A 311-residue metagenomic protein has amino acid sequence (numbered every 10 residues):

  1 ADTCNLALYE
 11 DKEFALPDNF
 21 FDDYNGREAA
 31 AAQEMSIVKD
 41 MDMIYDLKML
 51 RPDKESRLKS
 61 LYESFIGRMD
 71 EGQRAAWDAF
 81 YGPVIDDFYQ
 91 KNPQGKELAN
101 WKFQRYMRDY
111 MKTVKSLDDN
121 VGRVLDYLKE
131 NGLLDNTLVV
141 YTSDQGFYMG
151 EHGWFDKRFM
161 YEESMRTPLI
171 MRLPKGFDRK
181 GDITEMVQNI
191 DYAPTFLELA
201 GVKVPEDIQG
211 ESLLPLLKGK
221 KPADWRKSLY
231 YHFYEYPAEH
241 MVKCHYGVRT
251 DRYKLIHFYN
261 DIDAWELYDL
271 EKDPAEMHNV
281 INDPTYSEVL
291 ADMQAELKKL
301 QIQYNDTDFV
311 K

Functional and structural regions predicted by a protein language model:
A1, Q145-E151, R172, F177 (+7 more regions): C-terminal cap/loop subdomain of S1 sulfatases and analogous C-terminal strand-loop tails that border
A1-M186, L199-D207, Y259, A264 (+2 more regions): Active-site-proximal cap/lid insertion segments
A7, D119-G122, D126, P194 (+5 more regions): Solvent-exposed, polar/charged alpha-helical surfaces in well-ordered, non-transmembrane soluble domains, broadly
K12-F20, V289-K299: Short, structured active-site-proximal loop/turn typified by the sulfatase FGly-forming signature C/S-X-P-X-R
E162-M165, D191, D292: Generic alpha-helical secondary structure signal
N279-S287: Short, flexible active-site recognition loops that position polar ligands and cofactors
